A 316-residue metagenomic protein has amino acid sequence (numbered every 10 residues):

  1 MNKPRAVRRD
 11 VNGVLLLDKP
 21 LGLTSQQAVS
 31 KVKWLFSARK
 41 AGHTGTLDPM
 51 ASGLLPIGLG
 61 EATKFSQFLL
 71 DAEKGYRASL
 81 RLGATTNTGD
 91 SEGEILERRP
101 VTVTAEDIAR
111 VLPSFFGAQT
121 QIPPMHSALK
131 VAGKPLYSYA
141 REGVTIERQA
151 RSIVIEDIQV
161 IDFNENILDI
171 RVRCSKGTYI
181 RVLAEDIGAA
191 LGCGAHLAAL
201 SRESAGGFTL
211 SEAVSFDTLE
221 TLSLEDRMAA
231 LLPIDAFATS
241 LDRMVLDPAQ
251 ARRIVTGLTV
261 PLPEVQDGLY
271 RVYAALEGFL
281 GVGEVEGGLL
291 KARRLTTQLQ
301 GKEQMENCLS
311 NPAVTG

Functional and structural regions predicted by a protein language model:
M1-P20, Q26-H43, L47, A51 (+2 more regions): Accessory RNA 3′-end/elbow-binding domains used by RNA modification enzymes
N2-V182, D186-E212, G281-G283: RNA pseudouridine synthases
